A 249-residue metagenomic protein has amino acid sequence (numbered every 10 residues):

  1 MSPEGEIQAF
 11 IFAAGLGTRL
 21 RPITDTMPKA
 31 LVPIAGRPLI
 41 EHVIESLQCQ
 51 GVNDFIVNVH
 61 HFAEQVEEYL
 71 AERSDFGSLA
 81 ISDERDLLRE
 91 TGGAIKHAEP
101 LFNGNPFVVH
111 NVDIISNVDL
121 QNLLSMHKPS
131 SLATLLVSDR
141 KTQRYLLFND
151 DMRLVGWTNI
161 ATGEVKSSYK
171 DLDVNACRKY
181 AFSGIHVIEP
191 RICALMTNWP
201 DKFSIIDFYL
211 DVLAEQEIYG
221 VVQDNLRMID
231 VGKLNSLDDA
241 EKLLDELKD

Functional and structural regions predicted by a protein language model:
S2-I11, R37-N111, L120-N122, L195-P200 (+2 more regions): Conserved N-terminal catalytic core of the sugar/cofactor nucleotidyltransferase
P3-A35, Q48-Q50, V222: Glycine-rich N-terminal loop/short-helix segment of MobA-like nucleotidyltransferase
A9, L31, I81-D83, A133 (+1 more regions): Generic preference for hydrophobic
L16, M27, F62, K141-T142 (+1 more regions): A generic "binding-loop/recognition-motif" signal
L16, V112-I114: Active-site metal-binding loops of divalent metal-dependent hydrolases
L31, L146-F148, Y209, G220: A structural signal for short hydrophobic beta-strand segments in well-ordered beta-sheet cores
Q48, G77, L101-P106, N117-R153: Basic phosphate/pyrophosphate-binding loop/patch that engages nucleotide-derived ligands
F107-V108, I115, Q121-K128, R140-K141 (+1 more regions): Catalytic-core segments of class I nucleotidyltransferases/pyrophosphorylases that form NMP-activated intermediates
